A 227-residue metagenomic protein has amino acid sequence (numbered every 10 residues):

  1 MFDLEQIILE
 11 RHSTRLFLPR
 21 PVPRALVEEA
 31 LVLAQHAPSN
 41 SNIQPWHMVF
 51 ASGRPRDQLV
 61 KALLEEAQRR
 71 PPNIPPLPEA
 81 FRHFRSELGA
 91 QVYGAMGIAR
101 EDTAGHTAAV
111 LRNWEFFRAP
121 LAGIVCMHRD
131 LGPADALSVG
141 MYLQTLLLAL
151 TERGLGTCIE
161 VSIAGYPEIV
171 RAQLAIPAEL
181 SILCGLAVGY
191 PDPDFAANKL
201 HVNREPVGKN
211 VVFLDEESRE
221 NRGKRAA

Functional and structural regions predicted by a protein language model:
D3-R20: Generic N-terminal amphipathic, Lys/Arg-enriched alpha-helix
E5, R24-L33, D57, K61: Short amphipathic alpha-helical segments
I7, F81-A90, I182-A227: C-terminal helix-cap and adjacent tail motif
A30-H36, A119-Q173: Small-aliphatic-rich amphipathic alpha-helix that forms the alpha element of a beta-alpha
A37-N42: Glycine-rich phosphate/pyrophosphate-binding beta-alpha loops
P45-W46, A119-A122, L183: Short, surface-exposed beta-edge/turn micro-motifs
F50-G132: Glycine/small-residue-rich phosphate/adenosyl-binding loop
R171-A178, N198-L200: Short proline/glycine-enriched turn/loop segments at secondary-structure junctions
